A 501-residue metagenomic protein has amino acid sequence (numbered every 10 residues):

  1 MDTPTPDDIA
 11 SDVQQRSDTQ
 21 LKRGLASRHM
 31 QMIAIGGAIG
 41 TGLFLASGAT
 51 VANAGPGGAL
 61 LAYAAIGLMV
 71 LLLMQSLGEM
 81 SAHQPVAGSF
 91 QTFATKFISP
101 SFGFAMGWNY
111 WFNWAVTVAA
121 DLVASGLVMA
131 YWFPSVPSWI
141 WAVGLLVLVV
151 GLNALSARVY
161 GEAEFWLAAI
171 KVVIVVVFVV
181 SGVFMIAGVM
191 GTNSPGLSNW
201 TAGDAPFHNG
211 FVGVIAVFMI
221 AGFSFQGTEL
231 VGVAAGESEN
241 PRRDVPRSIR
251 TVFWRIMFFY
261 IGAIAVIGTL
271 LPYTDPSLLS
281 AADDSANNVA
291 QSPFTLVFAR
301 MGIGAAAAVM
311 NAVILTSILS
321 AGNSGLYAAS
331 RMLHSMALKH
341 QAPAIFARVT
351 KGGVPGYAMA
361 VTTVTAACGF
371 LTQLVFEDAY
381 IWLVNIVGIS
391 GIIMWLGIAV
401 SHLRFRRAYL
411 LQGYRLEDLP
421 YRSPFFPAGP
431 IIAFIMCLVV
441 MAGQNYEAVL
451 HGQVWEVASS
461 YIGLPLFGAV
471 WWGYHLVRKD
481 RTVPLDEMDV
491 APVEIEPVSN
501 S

Functional and structural regions predicted by a protein language model:
M1-G48, A52-G57, V70-L71, Q75 (+5 more regions): Membrane-interface "cap" regions at the ends of multi-pass membrane proteins
D12-L21, L60, P137, A169-A307 (+1 more regions): Helix-loop-helix junctions that connect adjacent transmembrane segments in multi-pass membrane transporters
L21-K22, A46-W141, G151, R255 (+1 more regions): Extracellular loop-to-transmembrane helix junctions
V86, N109-V123, I220, F225-S238 (+4 more regions): Membrane-helix boundary/coupling elements in multi-pass transport proteins
T92, S99, Y131, V217 (+2 more regions): TM-loop-TM module centered on a large, flexible mid-protein loop between adjacent transmembrane helices in multi-pass
G126, W139-P195, Q226, I249-F253 (+5 more regions): Membrane-interface loop-to-helix entry segments
W166-L167, F346-G356, W395-W455: C-terminal membrane-solvent junction of multi-pass transporters and transport-like membrane proteins
M185-I186, I381-M394, S423-S501: A generic transmembrane alpha-helix motif of multi-pass inner-membrane proteins
